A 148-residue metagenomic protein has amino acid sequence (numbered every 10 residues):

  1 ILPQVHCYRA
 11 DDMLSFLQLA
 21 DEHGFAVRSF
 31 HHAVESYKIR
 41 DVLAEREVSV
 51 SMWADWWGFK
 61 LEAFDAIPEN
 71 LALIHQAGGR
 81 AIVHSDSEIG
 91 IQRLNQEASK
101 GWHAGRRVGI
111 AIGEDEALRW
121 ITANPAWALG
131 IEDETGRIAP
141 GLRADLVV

Functional and structural regions predicted by a protein language model:
I1-V27: Polyanionic/metal-chelating signatures
L2, E22, D41-A44, V48-V148: His/Asp/Glu-enriched, well-ordered alpha-helical/loop segment that forms or immediately abuts the divalent-metal
V5-R9, H31-E35, K60-I67: A general structural motif
A10-L14, A33-R40, G90-Q92: Active-site environment of divalent metal-dependent phosphoester hydrolases
